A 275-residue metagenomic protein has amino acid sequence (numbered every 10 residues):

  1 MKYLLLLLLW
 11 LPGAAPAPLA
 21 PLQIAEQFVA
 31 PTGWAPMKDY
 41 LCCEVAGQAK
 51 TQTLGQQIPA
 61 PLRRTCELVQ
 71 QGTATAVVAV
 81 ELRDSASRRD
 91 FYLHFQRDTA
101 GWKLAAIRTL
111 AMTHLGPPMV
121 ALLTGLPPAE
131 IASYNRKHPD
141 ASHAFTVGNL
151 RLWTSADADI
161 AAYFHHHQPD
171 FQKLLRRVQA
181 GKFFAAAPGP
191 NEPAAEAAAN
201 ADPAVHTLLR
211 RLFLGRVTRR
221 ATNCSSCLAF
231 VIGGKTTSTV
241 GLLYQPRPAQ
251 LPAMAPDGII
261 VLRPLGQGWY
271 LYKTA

Functional and structural regions predicted by a protein language model:
Y3-P12: Sec-dependent N-terminal signal peptides
P12-A30, P118-A121, P128, V147-A162: Short, low-complexity N-terminal intrinsically disordered segments enriched in polar/charged residues
A17-P36, H167-L175: Short, aromatic-enriched amphipathic alpha-helices that serve as compact interaction elements
K50-H94: Surface-exposed, charged secondary-structure patches
R89-K103, T239-P252: A short, surface-exposed beta-strand/turn
D90-N135: Short beta-strand edge/turn micro-motifs at domain boundaries
S142-R220: N-terminal domain-onset segments
P193-Q267, Y272-A275: Short, solvent-exposed recognition patches
